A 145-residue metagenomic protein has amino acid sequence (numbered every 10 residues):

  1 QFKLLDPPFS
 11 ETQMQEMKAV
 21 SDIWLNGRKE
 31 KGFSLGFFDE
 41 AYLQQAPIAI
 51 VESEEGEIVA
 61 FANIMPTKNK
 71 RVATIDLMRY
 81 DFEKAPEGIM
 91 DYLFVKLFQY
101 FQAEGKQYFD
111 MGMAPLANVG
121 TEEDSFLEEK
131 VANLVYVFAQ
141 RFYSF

Functional and structural regions predicted by a protein language model:
Q1-E129, R141-F145: A conserved beta-strand-loop-helix scaffold within acyl/acetyltransferase catalytic domains
V131-Y136: Contiguous alpha-helical scaffold segments within structured protein domains that host functional hotspots
